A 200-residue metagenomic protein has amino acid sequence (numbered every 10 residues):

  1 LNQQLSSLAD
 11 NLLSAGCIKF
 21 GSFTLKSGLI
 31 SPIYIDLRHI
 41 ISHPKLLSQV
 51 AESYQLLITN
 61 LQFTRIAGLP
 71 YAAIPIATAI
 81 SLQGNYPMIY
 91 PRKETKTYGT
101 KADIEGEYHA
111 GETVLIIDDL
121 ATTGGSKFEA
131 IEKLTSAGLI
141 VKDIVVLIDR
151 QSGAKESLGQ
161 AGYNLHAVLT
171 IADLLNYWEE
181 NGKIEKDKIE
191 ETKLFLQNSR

Functional and structural regions predicted by a protein language model:
L1-I58: Active-site-facing substrate-recognition patch
N2-L12, E132-R200: PRPP-dependent phosphoribosyltransferase catalytic core
G28, I66, M88: Conserved hydrophobic/aromatic pocket- or pore-lining residues that grip, position, or stack substrates in active sites
Y54-T64, I131-A137: Phosphate/pyrophosphate-binding loops at sites that engage ATP/ADP/AMP, CoA/4′-phosphopantetheine, polyphosphate
Q62-A72, V145: Short glycine-rich phosphate-binding loop at a beta-alpha junction
T64, E112, K142: Conserved acidic residues
I76-L115, T123-F128: Short, glycine/charge-rich flexible loops or terminal/linker lids adjacent to PRPP-binding catalytic cores
